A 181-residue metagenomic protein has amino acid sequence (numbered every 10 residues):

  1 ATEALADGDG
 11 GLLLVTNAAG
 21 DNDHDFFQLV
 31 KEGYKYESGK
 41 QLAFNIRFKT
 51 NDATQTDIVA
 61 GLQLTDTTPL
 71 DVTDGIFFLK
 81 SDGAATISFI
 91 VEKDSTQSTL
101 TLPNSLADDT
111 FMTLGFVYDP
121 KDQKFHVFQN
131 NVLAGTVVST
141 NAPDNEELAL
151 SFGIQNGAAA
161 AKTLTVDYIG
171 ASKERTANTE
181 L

Functional and structural regions predicted by a protein language model:
A1-L12: Extracellular glycan-recognition surfaces and repeat-rich motifs
V15-I87: Secretory/extracellular carbohydrate-interaction modules and structurally similar beta-sandwich "look-alikes"
L29-Y36, T99-L106, S139-T140: Beta-strand-rich interaction surfaces with strong enrichment in secreted/lumenal proteins
F44-I46, D109-P120, F125-V127: Short tryptophan-centered beta-strand motifs in secreted/extracellular beta-sheet-rich domains of glycan-recognition
A60-Q63, I76-S81, F89-E92, V117 (+3 more regions): Beta-strand-rich, repetitive solenoid scaffolds
V91-T113: Short, aromatic/His-centered strand-loop micro-motif at the edge of beta-sheets
P103, Q129-A149: Short, solvent-exposed beta-strand-to-loop segments that form ligand-recognition rims of beta-rich domains
N141-L181: Ligand-recognition surfaces built from glycine- and aromatic
